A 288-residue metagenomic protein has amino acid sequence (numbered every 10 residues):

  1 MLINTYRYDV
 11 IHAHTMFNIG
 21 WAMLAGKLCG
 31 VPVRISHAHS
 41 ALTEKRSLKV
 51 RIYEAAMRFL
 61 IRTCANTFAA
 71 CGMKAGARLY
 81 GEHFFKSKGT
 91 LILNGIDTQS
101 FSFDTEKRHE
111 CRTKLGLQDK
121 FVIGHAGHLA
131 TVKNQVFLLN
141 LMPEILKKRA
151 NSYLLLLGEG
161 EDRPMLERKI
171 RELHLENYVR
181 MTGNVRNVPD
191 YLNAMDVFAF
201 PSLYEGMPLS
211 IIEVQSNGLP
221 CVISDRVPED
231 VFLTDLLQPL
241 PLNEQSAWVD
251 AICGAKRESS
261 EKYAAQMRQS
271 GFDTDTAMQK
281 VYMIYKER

Functional and structural regions predicted by a protein language model:
A13-I19, A38: Short His-centered aromatic/hydrophobic patch
A77-G81, K86, L93-K114, R288: Acidic anion/phosphate-binding donor-loop and adjacent secondary structure in glycosyltransferase catalytic cores
F121, H125-E144, E161-E167: A conserved mid-protein helix/loop that constitutes part of the nucleotide-sugar donor-binding site
E167-G183: Nucleotide-activated donor-binding/catalytic signature segment of Leloir-type glycosyltransferases, i.e., the conserved
N184, L203: Aromatic "clamp/platform" in nucleotide-sugar-dependent glycosyltransferases that forms part of the donor/acceptor
I211, P220-S224: Short hydrophobic beta-strand element within catalytic cores of glycosyltransferases and related nucleotide-activated
D230-R257, D275: Change "using UDP/GDP/dTDP sugars" to "using nucleotide sugars
S259-R288: A charged, aromatic-enriched C-terminal amphipathic alpha-helix characteristic of glycosyltransferases across folds
